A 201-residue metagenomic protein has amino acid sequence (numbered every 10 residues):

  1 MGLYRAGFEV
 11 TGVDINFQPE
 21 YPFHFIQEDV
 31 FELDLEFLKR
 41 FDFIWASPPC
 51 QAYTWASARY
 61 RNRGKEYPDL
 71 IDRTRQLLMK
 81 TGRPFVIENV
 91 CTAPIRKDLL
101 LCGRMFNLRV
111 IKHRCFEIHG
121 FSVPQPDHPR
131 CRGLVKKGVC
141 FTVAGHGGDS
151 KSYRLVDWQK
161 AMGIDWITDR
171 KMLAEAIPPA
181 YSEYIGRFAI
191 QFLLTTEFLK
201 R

Functional and structural regions predicted by a protein language model:
M1-F8: Conserved SAM-binding loop of SAM-dependent methyltransferases across substrates and taxa, primarily the Class I
F8-D14: Conserved SAM-binding motif I beta-strand of class I
D14, Q27-D29, L33-F43, C50-L199: Class I S-adenosyl-L-methionine
I15-P19: Helix N-cap at the beta1-alpha1 junction of Rossmann-like dinucleotide-binding domains, i.e., the first residues
